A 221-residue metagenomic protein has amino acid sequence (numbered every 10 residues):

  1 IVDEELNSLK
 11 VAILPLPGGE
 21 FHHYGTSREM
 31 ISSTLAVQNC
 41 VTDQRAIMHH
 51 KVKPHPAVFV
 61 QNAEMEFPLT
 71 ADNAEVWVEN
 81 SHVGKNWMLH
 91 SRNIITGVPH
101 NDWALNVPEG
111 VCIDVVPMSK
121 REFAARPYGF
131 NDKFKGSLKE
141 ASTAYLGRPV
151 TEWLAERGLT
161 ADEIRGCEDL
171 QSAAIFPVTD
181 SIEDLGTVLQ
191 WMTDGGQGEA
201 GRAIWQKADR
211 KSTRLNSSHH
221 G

Functional and structural regions predicted by a protein language model:
I1-R214, G221: Left-handed beta-helix
